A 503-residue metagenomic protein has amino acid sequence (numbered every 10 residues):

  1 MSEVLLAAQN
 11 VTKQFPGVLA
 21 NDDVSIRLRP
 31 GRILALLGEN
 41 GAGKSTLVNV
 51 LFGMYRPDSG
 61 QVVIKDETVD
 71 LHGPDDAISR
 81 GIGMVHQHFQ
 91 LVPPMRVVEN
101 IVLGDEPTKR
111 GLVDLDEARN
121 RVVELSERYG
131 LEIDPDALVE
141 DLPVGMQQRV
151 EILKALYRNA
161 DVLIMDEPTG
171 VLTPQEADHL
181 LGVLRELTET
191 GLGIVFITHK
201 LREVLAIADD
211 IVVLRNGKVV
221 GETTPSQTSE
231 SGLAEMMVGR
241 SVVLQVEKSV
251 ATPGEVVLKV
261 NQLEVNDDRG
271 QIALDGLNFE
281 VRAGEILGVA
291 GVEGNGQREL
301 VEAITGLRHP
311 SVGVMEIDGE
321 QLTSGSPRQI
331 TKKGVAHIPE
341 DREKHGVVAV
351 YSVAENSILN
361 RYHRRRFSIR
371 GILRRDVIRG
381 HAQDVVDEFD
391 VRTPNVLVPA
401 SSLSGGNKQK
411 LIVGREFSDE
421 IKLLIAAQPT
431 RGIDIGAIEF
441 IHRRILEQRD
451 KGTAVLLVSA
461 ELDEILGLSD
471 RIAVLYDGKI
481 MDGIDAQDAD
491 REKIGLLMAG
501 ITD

Functional and structural regions predicted by a protein language model:
S2-D503: Glycine-rich phosphate-binding loops of nucleotide-dependent enzymes
